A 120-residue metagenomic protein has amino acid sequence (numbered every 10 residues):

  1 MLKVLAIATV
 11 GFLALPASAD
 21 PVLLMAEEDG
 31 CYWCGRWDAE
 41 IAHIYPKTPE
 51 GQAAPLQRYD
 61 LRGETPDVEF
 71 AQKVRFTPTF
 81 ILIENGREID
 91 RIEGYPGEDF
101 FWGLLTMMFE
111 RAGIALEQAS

Functional and structural regions predicted by a protein language model:
V4-L13: Sec-dependent N-terminal signal peptides
A14-S18: N-terminal signal peptide c-region/cleavage motif recognized by signal peptidases
A26-E28, P49-P66: Thiol-based oxidoreductase modules, predominantly thioredoxin-like and allied folds used for disulfide exchange
E27-W33, F76: Short pre-active-site segment immediately N-terminal to redox-active cysteine/selenocysteine motifs in thiol-based
C34-E50: Typically the conserved alpha-helix immediately C-terminal to a functionally engaged Cys/Sec in thioredoxin-like
P66-K73: Short amphipathic alpha-helix with an adjacent loop that forms part of the alpha/beta core around
T77-I92: A short, hydrophobic beta-strand/beta-hairpin element that forms part of a small beta-sheet core
G97-S120: Thiol-/selenol-based redox modules, centered on thioredoxin-like and closely related oxidoreductase domains
